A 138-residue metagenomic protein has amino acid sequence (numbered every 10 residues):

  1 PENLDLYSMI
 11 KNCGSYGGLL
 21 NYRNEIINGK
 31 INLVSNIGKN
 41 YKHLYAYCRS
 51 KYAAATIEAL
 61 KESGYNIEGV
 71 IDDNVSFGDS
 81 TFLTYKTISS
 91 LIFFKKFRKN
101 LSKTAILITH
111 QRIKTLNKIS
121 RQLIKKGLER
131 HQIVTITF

Functional and structural regions predicted by a protein language model:
P1-F138: Hydrophobic, well-ordered beta-alpha structural blocks that scaffold small-molecule cofactor pockets
